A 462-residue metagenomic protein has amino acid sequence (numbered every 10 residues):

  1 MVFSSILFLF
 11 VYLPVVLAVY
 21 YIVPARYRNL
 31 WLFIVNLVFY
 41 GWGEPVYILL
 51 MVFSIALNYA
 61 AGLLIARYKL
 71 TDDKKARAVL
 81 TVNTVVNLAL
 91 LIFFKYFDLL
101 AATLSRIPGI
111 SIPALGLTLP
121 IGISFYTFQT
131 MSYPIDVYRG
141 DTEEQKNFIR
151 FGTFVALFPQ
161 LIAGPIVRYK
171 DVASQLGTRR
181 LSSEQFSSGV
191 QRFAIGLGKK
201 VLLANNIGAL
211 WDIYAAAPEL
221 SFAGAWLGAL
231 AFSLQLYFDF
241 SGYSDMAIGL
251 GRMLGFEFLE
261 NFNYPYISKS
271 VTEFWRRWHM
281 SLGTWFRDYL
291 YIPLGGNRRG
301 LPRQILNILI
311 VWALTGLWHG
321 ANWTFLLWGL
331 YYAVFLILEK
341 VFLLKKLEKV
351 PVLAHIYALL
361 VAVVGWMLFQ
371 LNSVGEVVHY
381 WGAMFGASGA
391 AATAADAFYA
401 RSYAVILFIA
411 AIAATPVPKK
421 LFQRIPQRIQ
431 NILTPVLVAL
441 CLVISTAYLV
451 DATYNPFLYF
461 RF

Functional and structural regions predicted by a protein language model:
M1-R461: Membrane-embedded transmembrane alpha-helical bundles that form the catalytic cores of multi-pass lipid-modifying
